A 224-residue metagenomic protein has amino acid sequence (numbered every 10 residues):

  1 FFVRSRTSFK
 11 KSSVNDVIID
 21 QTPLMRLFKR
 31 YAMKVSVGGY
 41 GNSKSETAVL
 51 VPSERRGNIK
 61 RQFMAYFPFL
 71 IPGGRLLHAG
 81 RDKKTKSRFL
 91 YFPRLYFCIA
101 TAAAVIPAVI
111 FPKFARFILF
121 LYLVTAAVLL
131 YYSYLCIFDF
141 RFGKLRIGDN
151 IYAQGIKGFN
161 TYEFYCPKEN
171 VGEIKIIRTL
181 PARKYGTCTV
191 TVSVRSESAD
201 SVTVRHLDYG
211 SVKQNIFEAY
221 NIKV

Functional and structural regions predicted by a protein language model:
F1-V224: N-terminal basic, Ser/Thr-rich segments that initiate or prime the first beta/alpha elements at protein or domain
